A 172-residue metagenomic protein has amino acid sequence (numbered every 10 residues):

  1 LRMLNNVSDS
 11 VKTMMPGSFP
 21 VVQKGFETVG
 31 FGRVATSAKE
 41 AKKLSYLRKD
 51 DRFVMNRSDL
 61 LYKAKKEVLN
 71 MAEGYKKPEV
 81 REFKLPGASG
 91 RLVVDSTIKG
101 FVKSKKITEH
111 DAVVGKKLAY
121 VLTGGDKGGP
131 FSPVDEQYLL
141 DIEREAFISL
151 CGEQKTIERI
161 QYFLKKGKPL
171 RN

Functional and structural regions predicted by a protein language model:
L1-N5: Catalytic or ion-translocation cores adjacent to nucleophile or general acid/base/metal-coordination motifs in diverse
S8-R33, S37, K43, K49-N172: Intrinsically disordered, low-complexity segments enriched in small/flexible residues
